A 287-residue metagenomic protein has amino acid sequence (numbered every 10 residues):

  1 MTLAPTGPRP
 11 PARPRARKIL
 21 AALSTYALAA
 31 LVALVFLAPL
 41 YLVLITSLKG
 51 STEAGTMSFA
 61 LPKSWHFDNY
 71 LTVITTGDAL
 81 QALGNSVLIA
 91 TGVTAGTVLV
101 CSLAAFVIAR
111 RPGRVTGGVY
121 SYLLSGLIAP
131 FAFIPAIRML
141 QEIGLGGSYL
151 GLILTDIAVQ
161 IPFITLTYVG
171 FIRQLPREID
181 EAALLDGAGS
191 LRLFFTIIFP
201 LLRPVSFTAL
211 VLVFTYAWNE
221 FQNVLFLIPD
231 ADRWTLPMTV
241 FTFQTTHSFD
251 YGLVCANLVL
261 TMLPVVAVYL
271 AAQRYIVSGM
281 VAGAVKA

Functional and structural regions predicted by a protein language model:
T2-A287: A hydrophobic, multi-pass inner-membrane permease signature
